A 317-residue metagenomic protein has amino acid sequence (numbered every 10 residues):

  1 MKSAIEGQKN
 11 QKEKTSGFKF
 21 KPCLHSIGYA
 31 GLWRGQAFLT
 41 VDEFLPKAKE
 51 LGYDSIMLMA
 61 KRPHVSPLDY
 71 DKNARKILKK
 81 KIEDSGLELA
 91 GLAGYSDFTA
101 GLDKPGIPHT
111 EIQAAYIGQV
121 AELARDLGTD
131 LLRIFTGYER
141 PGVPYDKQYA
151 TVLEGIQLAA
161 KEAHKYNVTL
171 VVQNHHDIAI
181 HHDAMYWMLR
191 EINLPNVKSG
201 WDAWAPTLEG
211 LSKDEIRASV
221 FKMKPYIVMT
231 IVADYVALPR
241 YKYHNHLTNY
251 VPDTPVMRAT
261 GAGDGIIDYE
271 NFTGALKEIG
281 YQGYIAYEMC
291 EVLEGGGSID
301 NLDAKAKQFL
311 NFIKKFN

Functional and structural regions predicted by a protein language model:
M1-T129, K147, E154, H164 (+7 more regions): N-terminal pre-domain/capping segments
I27-Y29, M59-K61, G94-D97, G137-E139 (+5 more regions): Active-site beta-loop-alpha junctions enriched in small/polar residues
G31-L32, P63-S66, A179, L208 (+2 more regions): Conserved protein kinase catalytic core
S55-I56, Q157-I266, E270: Acidic/histidine-rich catalytic cores of soluble enzymes
I56-M57, A90-L92, L132, L170 (+2 more regions): Hydrophobic residues within beta-strands of alpha/beta enzymes
L123-Y145, Y166-I178, A286: Active-site groove signature of glycoside hydrolases
R140-I156: Active-site cleft segment of glycoside hydrolase catalytic domains centered on the general acid/base Glu
A286-A304: A short, acidic, flexible beta-alpha connecting loop/helix-capping segment that sits on the rim of active
